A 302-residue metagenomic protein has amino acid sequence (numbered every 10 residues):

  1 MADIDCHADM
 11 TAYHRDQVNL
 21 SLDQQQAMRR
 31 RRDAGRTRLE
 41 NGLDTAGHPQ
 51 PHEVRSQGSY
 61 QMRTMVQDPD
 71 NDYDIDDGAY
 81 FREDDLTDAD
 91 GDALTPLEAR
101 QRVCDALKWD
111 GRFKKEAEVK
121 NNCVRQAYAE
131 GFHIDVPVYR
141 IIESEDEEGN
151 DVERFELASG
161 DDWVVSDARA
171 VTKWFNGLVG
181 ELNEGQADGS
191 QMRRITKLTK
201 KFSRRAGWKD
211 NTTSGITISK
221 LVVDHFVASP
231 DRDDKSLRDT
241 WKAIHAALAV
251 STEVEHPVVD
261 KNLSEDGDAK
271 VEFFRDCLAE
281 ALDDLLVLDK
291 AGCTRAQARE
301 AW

Functional and structural regions predicted by a protein language model:
M1-D72, A79-E98: N-terminal regions immediately upstream of nucleotidyltransferase
T11, Y73-D85, V171-L182, K197 (+1 more regions): Glycine-rich, often proline-containing surface loops adjacent to acidic residues and nearby aromatics that form
Q26, L39-G42, M62, L97-E148: Conserved catalytic core of two-metal-ion nucleotidyltransferases
E53, D70-Y80, R125-P137, L221: Histidine-centered divalent-metal-coordination microenvironment in nucleic-acid enzymes
V66, F132-K197: Extended, alpha-helix-rich binding/interface surfaces that flank or overlap catalytic cores and mediate recognition
Q186, S190-A296: Conserved nucleotidyltransferase catalytic core and NTase-mimicking acidic/glycine-rich helix/loop elements in nucleic
A301: Catalytic phosphate/metal-binding cores of nucleic-acid and nucleotide-processing enzymes, i.e., regions that mediate
